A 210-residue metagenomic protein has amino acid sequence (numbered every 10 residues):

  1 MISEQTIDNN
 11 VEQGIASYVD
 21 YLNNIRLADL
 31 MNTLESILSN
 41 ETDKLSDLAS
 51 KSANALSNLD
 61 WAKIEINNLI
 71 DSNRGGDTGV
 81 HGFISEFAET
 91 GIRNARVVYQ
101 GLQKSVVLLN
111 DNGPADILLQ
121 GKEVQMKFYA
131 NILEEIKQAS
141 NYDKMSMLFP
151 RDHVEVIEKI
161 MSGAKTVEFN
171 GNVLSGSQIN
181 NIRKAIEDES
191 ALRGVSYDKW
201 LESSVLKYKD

Functional and structural regions predicted by a protein language model:
M1-S85: Interdomain/boundary linker segments immediately adjacent to catalytic/signaling cores
I2-Q5, D29-K44, L48, V80 (+7 more regions): Long, helix-rich, hydrophobic modules that act as membrane-proximal anchors or helical bundle/coiled-coil regulators
E4, E12, E35, E41 (+7 more regions): Glutamate identity and glutamate-enriched acidic tracts
D8, E135-R151: Hydrophobic transmembrane alpha-helix bundles
R26, R74, R93-R96, K104 (+3 more regions): Arginine residue identity/basic-tract feature
K44, K51, K63, K104 (+9 more regions): Context-gated lysine
W61-Y142: Catalytic centers of nucleases
M145-D210: Metal-dependent nuclease catalytic core centered on acidic motifs
